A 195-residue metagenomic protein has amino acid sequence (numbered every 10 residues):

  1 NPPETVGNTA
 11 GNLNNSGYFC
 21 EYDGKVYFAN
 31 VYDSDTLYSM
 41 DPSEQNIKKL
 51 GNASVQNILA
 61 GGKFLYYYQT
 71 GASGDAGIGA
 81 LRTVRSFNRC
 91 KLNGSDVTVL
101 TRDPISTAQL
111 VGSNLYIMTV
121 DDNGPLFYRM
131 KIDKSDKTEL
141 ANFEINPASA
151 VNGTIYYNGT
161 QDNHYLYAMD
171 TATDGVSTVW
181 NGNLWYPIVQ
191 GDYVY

Functional and structural regions predicted by a protein language model:
N1, L37-S39, L65, F87-R89 (+2 more regions): Hydrophobic beta-strand positions in blades of beta-propellers and related beta-sheet-rich domains
N1-Y38, S43, I47: N-terminal "mature head" segments of proteins
P2-N8, K48-N52, T98-R102, T138-F143 (+1 more regions): Beta-propeller fold detector
N12-E21, N52-G62, R102-G112, N142-N152 (+1 more regions): Repeated scaffold domains used in trafficking and secretory/extracellular systems, primarily beta-propellers
Y27-A29, Y66-Y68, Y116-T119, Y156-N158 (+1 more regions): Residue position within the beta-strands of beta-propeller blades
N30-S34, G74-R85, V120-P125, G159-H164: Short, solvent-exposed loop/turn segments at conserved positions within beta-propeller repeat blades
M40-Q45, K91-S95, K131-S135, M169-D174: Short loop/turn segments that connect beta-strands within beta-propeller blades
